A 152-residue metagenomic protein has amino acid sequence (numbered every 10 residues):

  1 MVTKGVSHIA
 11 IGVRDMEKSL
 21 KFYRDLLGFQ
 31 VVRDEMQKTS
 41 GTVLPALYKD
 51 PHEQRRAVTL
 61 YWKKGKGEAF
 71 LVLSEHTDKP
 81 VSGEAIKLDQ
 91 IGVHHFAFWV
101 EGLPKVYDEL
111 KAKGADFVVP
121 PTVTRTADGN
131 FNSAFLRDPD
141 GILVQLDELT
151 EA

Functional and structural regions predicted by a protein language model:
V2, I11, D34, A97-A152: Vicinal oxygen chelate
H8, V93-H95: Eukaryotic phosphotyrosine signaling hubs
G12-E68, A127-G129, F135: Core segments of cupin and vicinal oxygen chelate
E35-T39, H76-D78, P121: Generic short beta-strand segments
G65-G67, D78-P80, L103: Short, charged/polar surface micro-motifs in flexible loops or helix N-caps
E68-F70, L143: Short, mixed charged/polar active-site loops that provide acid/base catalysis or chelate metal/phosphate cofactors
L73-D78, L149: Acetyl-CoA-dependent GNAT
Q90: Flexible, small-/acidic-enriched active-site or ligand-binding loops
